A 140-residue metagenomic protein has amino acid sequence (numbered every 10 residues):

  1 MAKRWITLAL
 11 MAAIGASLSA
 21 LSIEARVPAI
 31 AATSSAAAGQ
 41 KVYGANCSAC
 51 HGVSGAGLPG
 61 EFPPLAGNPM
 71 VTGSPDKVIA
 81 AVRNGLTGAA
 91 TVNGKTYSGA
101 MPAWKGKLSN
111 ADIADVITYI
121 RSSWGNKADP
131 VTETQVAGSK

Functional and structural regions predicted by a protein language model:
M1-R4: Positively charged n-region of N-terminal signal peptides that target proteins for export
L8-A20: Bacterial N-terminal signal peptides
A25-A31, K41, V92-G99, A103-K140: Flexible coil segments in periplasmic/lumen-exposed cytochrome c-class electron-transfer proteins
T33-L58, T72-N84: Sequence/structural segment immediately N-terminal to covalent heme-attachment motifs in c-type and related
N46-A49, V53, N68, A81-G85 (+3 more regions): Structured segments of extracytoplasmic/periplasmic soluble domains in secreted or envelope-associated proteins
S54, P64, A100-A103: Conserved beta-strand positions that form and line the central face of beta-propeller blades
P59-P64, K95: Short cysteine/histidine-rich zinc-coordinating motifs and their immediately flanking basic loops
K77-G99: Short Fe-S-cluster ligation motifs
